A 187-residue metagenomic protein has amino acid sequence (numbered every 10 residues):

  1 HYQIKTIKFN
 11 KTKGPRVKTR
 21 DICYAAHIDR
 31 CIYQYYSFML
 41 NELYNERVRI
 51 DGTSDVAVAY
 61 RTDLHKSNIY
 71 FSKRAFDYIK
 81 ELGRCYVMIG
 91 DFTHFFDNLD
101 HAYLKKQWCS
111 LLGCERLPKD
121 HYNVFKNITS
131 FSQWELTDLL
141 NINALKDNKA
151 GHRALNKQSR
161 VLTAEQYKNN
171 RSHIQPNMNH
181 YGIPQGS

Functional and structural regions predicted by a protein language model:
H1-P15: Non-catalytic, polymerase-adjacent accessory regions of viral genome-replication enzymes
P15-S54, T93-F96, V161-A164, Q175-S187: Conserved pre-motif C helix in the palm subdomain of viral-like polymerases
S37, N41-R49, H65-K66, I79 (+2 more regions): Alpha-helix capping at helix-to-loop junctions
R47-D63, I89, K119-I128: Short, glycine/acidic-rich hinge or "gate" loops at secondary-structure transitions that mediate conformational
S67-V87: A short acidic-Thr-Gly-centered motif at the start of a beta-strand
K80-S187: Conserved polymerase palm-domain catalytic core
